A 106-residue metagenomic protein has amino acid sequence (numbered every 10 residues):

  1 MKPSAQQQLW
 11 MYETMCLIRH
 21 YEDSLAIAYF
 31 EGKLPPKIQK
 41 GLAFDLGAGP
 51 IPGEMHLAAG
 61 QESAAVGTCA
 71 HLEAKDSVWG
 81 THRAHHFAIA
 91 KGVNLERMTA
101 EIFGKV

Functional and structural regions predicted by a protein language model:
M1-Y12: Charged, compositionally biased N-terminal leader segments and the immediate start of the first structured element
Q7, M15, G53: Conserved acidic
E13-I38, L42: N-terminal glycine-rich anion-binding loops that anchor highly charged ligand groups
I27, K37-V106: Cofactor-binding active-site loop characterized by glycine-rich and histidine/acidic residues
